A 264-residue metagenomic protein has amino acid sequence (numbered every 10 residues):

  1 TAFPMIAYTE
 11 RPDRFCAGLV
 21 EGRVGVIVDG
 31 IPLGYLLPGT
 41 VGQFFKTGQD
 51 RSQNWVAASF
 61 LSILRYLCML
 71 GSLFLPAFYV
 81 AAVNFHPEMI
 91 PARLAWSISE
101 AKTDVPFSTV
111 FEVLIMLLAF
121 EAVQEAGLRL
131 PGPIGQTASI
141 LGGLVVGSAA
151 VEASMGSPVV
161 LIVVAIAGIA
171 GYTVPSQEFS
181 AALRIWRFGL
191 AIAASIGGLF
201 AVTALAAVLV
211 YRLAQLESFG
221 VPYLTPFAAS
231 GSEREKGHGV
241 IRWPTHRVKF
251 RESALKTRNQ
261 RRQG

Functional and structural regions predicted by a protein language model:
T1-E112, F219-R247, A254, R258 (+1 more regions): Cytosolic regulatory modules rich in charged/polar residues
S59, S139, G143-V145, V210 (+1 more regions): N-terminal, helix-rich and Lys/Arg-enriched segments in bacterial and organellar proteins
C68-P87, K102-E178, A182-L183, F188-S195 (+1 more regions): Transmembrane alpha-helix detector for multi-pass membrane proteins
V160, V164-G264: Hydrophobic alpha-helical transmembrane segments of membrane transport and translocation systems, primarily multi-pass
